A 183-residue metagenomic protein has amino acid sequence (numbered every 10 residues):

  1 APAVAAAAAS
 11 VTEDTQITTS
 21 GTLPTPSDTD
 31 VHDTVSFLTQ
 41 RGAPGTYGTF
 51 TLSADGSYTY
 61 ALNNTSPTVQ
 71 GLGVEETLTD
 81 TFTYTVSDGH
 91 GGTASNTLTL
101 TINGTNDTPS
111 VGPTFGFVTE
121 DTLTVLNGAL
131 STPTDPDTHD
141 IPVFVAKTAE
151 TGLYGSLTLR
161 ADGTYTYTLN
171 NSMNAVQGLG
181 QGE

Functional and structural regions predicted by a protein language model:
A1, T101-T108: Extracellular interdomain linker/stem segments of modular secreted and single-pass surface proteins
P2-G45, A94, S110-T151: Extracellular ectodomain surface segments
A43-G104, A149-E183: Acidic, turn/loop-rich segments in luminal/extracellular domains of secretory-pathway and cell-surface proteins
